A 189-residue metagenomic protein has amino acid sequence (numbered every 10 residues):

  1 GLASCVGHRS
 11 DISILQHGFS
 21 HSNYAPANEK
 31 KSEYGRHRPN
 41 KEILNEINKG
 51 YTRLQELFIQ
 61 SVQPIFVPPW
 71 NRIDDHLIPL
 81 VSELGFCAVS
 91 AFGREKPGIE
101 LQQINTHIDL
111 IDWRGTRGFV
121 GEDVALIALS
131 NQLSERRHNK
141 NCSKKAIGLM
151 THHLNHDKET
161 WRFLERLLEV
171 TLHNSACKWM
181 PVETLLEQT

Functional and structural regions predicted by a protein language model:
G1-G7, V89-Q103, V124-R137: Alpha-helical scaffolding within the catalytic cores of extracellular/periplasmic polymer-degrading hydrolases
G1-P79, I99-E100, N105-R117: Metal-dependent polysaccharide deacetylase catalytic core of the NodB/CE4 family, i.e., the active-site-bearing domain
C5-G7, I78-C87, R166-V170: Short, surface-exposed basic-aromatic patches at helix termini and helix-loop junctions that form
L15-H17, F66-P69, V89-F92, N105-H107 (+2 more regions): A cross-family glycoside hydrolase active-site/sugar-binding cleft signature
H37-N48, F119, D123-I127, K158-W161 (+1 more regions): Non-membrane alpha-helical structural segments and their capping/turn regions in soluble enzymes
L80-D123, W179-T184: His/Asp/Glu-enriched short active-site or ligand-binding loop at hydrolase and phosphoryl-transfer sites
A88-V89, N141-T189: C-terminal domain-boundary segment and adjacent tail
I104-L154, E159: A conserved mid-domain beta-alpha-beta active-site/ligand-binding segment of alpha/beta enzyme cores
